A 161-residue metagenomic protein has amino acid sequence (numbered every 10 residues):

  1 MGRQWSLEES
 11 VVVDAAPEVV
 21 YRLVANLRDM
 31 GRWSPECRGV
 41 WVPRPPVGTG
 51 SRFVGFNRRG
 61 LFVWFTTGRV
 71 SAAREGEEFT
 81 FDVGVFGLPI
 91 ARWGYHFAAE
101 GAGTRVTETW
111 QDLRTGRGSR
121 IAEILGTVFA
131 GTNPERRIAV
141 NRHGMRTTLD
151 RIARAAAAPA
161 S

Functional and structural regions predicted by a protein language model:
M1-T49, A157-S161: Hydrophobic ligand-binding cavity/cleft-lining segments
R3-Q4, P43-P45, G68-S71, I124-F129: Short amphipathic alpha-helical segments, especially helix-boundary/capping motifs
R3-S6, N26, F53, R114-L125: N-proximal short alpha-helices
W5, A15, G55, D82 (+2 more regions): Residue-level detector of alpha-helix boundaries and kinks
S6-E8, V12, T80-D82, R105-T107: Ser/Thr- (and often Asn-) enriched beta-sheet segments in non-cytosolic proteins
W41-R92, E100-R105, H143-S161: Glycine-rich portal/gate segments that line the openings of hydrophobic small-molecule binding cavities
V85-R146: Beta-strand/loop substructures that line and gate deep hydrophobic ligand-binding cavities in soluble
